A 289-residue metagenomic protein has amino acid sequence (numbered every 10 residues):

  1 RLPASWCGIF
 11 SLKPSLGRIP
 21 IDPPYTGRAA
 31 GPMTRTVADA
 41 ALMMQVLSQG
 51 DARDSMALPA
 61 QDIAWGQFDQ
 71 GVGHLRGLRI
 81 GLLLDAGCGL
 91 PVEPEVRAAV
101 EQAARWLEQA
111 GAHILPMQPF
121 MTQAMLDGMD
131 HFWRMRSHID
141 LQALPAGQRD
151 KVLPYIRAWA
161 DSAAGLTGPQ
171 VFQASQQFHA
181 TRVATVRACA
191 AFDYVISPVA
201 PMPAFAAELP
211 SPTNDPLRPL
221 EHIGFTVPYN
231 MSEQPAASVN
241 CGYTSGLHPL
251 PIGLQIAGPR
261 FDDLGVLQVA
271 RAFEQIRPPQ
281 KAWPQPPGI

Functional and structural regions predicted by a protein language model:
R1-A30, L83-A86, M135, S197-P216 (+1 more regions): Short glycine/serine-rich loop/turn segments
I9-A98, M121, R277-I289: A short helix-breaking turn/cap at a secondary-structure junction
R28-R35, D161-L166, I256-A257: Short, well-ordered beta-strand elements within core beta-sheets of diverse protein domains
P32, V239, L250-P259, V266-L267: Short, well-ordered beta-strand elements
M56-A57, D127, W133, Q173 (+1 more regions): Short, surface-exposed loop/helix-turn segments at secondary-structure junctions that function as lids/hinges flanking
A64-F68, V92-Q118, L141-G147, V171 (+3 more regions): Acyltransferase
Q70-L84, F132-V186, P198, P235-G253: Short helix-loop capping/hinge segments that flank enzyme active sites or metal/cofactor-binding pockets
A184-R187, P216-N240: Small-aliphatic-rich amphipathic alpha-helix that forms the alpha element of a beta-alpha
